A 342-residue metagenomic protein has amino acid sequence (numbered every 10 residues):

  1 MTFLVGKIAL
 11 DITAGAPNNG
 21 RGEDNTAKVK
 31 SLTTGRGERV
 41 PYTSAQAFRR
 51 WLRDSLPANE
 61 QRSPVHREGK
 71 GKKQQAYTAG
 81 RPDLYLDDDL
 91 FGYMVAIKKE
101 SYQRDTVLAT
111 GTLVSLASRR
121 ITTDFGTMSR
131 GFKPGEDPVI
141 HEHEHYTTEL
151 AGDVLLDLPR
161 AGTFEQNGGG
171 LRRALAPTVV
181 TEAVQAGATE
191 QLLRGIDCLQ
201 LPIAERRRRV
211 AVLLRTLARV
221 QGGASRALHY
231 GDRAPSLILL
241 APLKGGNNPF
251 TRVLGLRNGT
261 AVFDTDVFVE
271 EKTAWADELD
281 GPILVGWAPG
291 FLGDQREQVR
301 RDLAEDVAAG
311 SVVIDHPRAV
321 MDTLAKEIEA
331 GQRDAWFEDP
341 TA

Functional and structural regions predicted by a protein language model:
M1-A342: RNA-binding basic/glycine-rich loop and surface signature characteristic of RAMP-family CRISPR effectors
